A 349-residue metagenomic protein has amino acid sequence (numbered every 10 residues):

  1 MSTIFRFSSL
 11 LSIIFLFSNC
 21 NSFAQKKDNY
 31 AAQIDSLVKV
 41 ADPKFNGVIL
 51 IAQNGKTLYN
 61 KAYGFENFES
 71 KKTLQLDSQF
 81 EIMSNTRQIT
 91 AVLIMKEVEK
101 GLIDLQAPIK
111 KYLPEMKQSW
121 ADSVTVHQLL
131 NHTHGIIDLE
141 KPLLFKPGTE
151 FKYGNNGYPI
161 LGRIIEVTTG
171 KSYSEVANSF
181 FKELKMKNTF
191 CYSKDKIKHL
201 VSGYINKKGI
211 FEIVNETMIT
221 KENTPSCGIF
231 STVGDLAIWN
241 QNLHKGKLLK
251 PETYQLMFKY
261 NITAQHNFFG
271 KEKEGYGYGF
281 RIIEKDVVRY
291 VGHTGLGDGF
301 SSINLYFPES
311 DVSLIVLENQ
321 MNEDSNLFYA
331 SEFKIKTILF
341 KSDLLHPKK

Functional and structural regions predicted by a protein language model:
M1-D28: Bacterial Sec-dependent N-terminal signal peptides
C20-A62, T169, S174, N178 (+2 more regions): Catalytic loop of the DD-peptidase/beta-lactamase superfamily, centered on the K-T-G motif and neighboring
K39, N54-K56, F65-K171, K208-I213 (+1 more regions): Active-site-proximal loop and beta-strand segments within enzyme catalytic domains
L58, M116-V124, G135-E140, L184-S193 (+1 more regions): Secretory-pathway/luminal and periplasmic proteins that interact with or process carbohydrate-rich
V124-T125, D138, K146, Y153-N156 (+5 more regions): Short, solvent-exposed loop/turn segments at the edges of secondary structure
L129-L130, Y204, M257: A generic structural signal for nonpolar/aromatic side chains embedded in well-ordered alpha-helices
C191-S193, H199-N206, T224-G234: Active-site-proximal helix/loop microenvironment of the serine DD-peptidase/beta-lactamase transpeptidase fold
